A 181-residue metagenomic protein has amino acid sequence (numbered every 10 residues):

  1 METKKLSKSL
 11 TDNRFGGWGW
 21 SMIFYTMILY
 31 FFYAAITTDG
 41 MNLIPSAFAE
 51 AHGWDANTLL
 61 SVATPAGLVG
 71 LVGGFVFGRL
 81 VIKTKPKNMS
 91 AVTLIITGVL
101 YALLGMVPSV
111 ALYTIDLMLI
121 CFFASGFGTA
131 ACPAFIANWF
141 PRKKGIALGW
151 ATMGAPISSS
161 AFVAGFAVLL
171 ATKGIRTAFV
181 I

Functional and structural regions predicted by a protein language model:
W18-A56, L60-S61, G73, F77 (+1 more regions): Extracytoplasmic
A66-L71, P156-S158: Short hydrophobic/small-residue motifs within alpha-helical transmembrane segments of multi-pass transporter-like
G73-P86, L170: Helix-to-loop junctions at the C-terminal end of transmembrane segments in multipass secondary transporters
K87-S90, Y113: Primarily marks hydrophobic transmembrane alpha-helices of the MFS/SLC 12-helix fold
I95-S109: C-terminal ends and interior cores of transmembrane alpha-helices in multi-pass membrane transporters/permeases
L100, A111-L119: Paired small-residue
G126-F140: Intracellular juxtamembrane helix-capping segments at the cytosolic ends of symmetry-related transmembrane helices
A155-I181: Helix-loop-helix hairpin linking two adjacent transmembrane segments in secondary transporters
